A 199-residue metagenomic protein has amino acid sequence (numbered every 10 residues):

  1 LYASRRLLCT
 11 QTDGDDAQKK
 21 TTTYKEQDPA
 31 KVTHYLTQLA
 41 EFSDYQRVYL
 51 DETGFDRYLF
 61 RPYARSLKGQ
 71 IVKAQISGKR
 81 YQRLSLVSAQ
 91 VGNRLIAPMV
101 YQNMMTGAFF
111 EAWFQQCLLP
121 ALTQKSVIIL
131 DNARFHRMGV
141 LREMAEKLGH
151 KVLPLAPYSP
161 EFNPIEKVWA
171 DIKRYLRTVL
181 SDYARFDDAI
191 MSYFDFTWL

Functional and structural regions predicted by a protein language model:
L1-L199: Short functional hotspots at interaction and active-site rims
